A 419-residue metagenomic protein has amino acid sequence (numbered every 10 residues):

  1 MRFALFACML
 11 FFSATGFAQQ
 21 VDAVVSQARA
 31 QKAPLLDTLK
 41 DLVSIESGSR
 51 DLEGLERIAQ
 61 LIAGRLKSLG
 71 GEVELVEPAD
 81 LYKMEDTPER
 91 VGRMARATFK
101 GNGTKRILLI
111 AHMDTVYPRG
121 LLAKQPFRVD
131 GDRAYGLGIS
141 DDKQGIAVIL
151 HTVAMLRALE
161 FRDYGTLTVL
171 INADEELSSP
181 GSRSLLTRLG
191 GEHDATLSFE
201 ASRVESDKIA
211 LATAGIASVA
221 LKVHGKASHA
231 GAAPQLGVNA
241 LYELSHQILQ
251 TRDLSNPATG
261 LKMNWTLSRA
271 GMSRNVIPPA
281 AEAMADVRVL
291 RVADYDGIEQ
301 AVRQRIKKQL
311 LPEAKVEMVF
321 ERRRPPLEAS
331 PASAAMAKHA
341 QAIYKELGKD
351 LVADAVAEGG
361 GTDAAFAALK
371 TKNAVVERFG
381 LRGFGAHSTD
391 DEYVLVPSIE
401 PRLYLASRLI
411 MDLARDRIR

Functional and structural regions predicted by a protein language model:
M1-A7: Sec-dependent signal peptide recognition, specifically the positively charged N-region followed immediately by
S13-T15: N-terminal signal peptide c-region/cleavage motif recognized by signal peptidases
Q19-A23, S47, R65, G70 (+3 more regions): Metal-dependent amide/peptide-bond hydrolase catalytic core, centered on the "pita-bread" metallohydrolase fold
Q19-L137, A158-L159, A364: Acidic/His- and Gly-rich active-site-bordering loop/insert found across diverse amide/peptide-bond hydrolases
D114-D130, L197, A210-K222, A342: Acidic-glycine-rich active-site phosphate/pyrophosphate-binding loop
Y117, A123-F127, R133-L167, L369 (+2 more regions): A structural preference for long, well-packed, hydrophobic secondary-structure segments
G131-D141, L351-D354, T389-D390: Short pre-catalytic strand/loop immediately N-terminal to key active-site residues, enriched for Gly-Thr
G138-I216, N256, I418-R419: Acidic/histidine-rich catalytic neighborhood of metal-dependent amide-processing enzymes
